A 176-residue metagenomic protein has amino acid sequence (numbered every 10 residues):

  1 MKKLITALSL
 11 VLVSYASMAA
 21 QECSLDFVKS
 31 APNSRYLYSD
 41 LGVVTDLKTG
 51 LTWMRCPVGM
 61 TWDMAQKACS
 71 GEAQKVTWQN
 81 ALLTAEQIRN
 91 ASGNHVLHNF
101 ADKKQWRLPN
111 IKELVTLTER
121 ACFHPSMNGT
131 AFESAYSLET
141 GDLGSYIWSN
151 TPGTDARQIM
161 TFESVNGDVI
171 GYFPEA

Functional and structural regions predicted by a protein language model:
M1-L8: Bacterial N-terminal signal peptides that target proteins for export
L4, M18-R107, I111-A176: Glycine-aromatic-enriched surface loops/turns that form tight recognition elements
S14-A16: N-terminal signal peptide c-region/cleavage motif recognized by signal peptidases
